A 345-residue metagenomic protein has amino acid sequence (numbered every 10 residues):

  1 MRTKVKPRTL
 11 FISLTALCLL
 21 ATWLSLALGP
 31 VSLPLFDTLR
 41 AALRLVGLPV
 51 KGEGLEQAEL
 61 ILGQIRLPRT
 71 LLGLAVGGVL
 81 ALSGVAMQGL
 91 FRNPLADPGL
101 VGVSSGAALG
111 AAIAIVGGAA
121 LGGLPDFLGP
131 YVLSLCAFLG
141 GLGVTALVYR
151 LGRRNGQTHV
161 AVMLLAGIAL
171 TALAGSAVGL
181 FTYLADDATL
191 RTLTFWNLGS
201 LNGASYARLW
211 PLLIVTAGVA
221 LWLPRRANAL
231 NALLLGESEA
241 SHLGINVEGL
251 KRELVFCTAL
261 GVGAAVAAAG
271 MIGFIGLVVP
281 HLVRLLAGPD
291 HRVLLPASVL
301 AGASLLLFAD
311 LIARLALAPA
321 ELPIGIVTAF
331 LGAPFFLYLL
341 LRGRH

Functional and structural regions predicted by a protein language model:
M1-H345: Alpha-helical transmembrane segments in inner-membrane proteins
